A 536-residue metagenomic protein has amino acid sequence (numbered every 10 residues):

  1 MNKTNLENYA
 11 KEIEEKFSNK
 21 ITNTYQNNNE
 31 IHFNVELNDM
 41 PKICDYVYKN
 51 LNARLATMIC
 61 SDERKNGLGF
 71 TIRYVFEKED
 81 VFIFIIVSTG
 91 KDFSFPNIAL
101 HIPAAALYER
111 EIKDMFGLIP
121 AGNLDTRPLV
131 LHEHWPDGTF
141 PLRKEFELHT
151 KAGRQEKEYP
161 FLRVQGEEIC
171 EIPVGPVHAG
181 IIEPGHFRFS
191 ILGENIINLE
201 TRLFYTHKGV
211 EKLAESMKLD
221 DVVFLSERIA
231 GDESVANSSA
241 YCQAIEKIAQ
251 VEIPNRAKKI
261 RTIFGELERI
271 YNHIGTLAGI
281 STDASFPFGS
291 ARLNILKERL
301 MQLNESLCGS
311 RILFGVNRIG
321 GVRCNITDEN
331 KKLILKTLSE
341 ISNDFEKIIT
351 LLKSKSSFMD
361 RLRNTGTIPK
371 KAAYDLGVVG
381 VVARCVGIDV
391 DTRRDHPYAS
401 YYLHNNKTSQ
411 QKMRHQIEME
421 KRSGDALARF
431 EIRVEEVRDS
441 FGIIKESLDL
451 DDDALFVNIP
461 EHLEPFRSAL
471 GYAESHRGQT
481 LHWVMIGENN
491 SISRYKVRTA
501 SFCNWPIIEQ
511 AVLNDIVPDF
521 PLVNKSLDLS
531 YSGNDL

Functional and structural regions predicted by a protein language model:
M1-N195, L199, F358, A383 (+2 more regions): Terminal low-complexity/charged segments
L37-M40, Y108, L129-L536: Metal/cofactor-centered catalytic core regions of large enzymes
